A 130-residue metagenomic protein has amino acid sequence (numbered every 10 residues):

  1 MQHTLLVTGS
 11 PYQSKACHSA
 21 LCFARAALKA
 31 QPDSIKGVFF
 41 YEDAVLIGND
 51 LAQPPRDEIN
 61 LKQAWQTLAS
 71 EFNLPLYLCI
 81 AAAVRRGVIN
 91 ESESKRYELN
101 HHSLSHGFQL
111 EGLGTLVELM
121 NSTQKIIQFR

Functional and structural regions predicted by a protein language model:
T4-A20, G48-Q53: Short, glycine-rich nucleotide/cofactor-binding loops
L6-T8, F39-Y41, I80, Q128-R130: Short beta-strand segments
A16-D33, V38: Histidine-anchored nucleotide/phosphate-binding helix
A24, K36-E42, P75-A82: Short internal beta-strands
V45-G48, V84-R86: Short, active-site-adjacent cap segments at secondary-structure transitions
P54-V84: A glycine-rich helix N-cap at a beta->alpha junction
I80-R130: N-terminal glycine-rich phosphate/adenylate-binding segment common to multiple enzyme folds
